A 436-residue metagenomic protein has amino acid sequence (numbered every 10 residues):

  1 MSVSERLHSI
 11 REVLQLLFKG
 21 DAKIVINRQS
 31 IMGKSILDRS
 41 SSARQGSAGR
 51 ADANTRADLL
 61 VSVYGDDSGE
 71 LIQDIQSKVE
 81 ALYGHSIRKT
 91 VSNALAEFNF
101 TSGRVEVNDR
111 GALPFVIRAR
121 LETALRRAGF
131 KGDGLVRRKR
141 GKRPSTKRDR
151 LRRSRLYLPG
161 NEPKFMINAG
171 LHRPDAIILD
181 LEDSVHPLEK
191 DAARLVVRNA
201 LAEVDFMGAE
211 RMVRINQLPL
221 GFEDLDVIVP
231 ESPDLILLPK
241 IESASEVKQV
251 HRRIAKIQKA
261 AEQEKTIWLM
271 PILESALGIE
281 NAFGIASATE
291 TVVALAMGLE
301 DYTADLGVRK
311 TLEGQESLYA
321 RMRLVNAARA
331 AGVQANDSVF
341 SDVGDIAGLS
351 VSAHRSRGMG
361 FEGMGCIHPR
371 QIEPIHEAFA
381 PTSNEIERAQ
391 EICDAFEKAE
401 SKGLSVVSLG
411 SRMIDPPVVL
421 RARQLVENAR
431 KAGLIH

Functional and structural regions predicted by a protein language model:
S4: Extracytoplasmic copper-binding redox domains, predominantly the cupredoxin/blue-copper superfamily
I10-K147: N-terminal intrinsically disordered, cationic/polar leader segments that include organellar targeting peptides
R118-T123, R127-H436: Expand to "…catalyze enediolate/carbanion chemistry for C-C bond making/breaking, isomerization, decarboxylation
